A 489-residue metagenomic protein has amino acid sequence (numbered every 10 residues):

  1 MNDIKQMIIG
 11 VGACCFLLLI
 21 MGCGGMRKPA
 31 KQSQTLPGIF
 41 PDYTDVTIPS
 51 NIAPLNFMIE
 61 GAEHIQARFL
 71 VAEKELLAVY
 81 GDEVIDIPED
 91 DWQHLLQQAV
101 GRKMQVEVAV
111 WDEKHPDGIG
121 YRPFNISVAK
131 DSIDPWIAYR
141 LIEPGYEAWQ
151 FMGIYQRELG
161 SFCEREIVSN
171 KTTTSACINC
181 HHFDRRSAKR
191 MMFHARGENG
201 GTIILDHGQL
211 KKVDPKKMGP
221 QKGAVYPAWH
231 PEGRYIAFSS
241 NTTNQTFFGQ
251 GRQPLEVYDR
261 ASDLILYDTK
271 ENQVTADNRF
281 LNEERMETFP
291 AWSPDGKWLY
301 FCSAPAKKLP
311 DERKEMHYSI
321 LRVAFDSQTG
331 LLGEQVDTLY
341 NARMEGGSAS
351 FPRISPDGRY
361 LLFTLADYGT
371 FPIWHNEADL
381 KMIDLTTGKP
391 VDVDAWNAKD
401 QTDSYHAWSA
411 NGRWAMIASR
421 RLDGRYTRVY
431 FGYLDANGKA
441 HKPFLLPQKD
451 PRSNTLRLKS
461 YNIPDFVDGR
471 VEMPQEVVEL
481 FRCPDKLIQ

Functional and structural regions predicted by a protein language model:
N2-G12: Bacterial N-terminal signal peptides that target proteins for export
G10-M21: Bacterial N-terminal signal peptides
C23-Q489: Sequence signature of WD/YWTD-type beta-propeller architectures
